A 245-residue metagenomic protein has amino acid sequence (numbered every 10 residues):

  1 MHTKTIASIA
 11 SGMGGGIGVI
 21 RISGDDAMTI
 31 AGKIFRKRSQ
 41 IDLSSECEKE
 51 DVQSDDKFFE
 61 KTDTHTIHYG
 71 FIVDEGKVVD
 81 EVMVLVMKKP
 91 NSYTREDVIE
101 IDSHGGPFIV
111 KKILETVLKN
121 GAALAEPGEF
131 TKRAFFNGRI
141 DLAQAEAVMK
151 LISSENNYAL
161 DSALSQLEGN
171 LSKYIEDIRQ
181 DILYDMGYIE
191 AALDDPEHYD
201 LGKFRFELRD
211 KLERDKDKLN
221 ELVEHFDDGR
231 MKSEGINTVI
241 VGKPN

Functional and structural regions predicted by a protein language model:
M1-D161, S165, G169: A glycine-rich (often HGG/GG-containing) alpha/beta subdomain
R21, I34, D195-L212, K216-N245: Conserved G1/Walker A P-loop phosphate-binding module
R139-K218, L222: Long, non-coiled-coil amphipathic alpha-helical linker/lever segments that couple catalytic cores to other domains
